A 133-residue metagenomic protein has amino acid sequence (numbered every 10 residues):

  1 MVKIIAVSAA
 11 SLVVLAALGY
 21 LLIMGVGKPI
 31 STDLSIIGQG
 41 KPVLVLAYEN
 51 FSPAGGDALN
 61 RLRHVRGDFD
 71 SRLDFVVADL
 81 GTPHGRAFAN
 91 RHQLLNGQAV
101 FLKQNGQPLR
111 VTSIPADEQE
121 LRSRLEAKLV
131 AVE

Functional and structural regions predicted by a protein language model:
K3-M24: Hydrophobic membrane-insertion alpha-helices, especially the h-region of bacterial N-terminal signal peptides
L22-T32: Aromatic-capped interface at the extracytoplasmic side of an N-terminal signal-anchor transmembrane helix
S31, L59-R66, D74, R86 (+2 more regions): Extracytoplasmic/secreted envelope proteins and their assembly/folding machinery, especially bacterial periplasmic
T32-V65: Local sequence-structure signature of Cys/Sec-based thiol-disulfide redox active-site neighborhoods
A47, S71-H84, P115: Thiol-based oxidoreductase modules, predominantly thioredoxin-like and allied folds used for disulfide exchange
F51-A58, H92-L94, I114, E118 (+1 more regions): Solvent-exposed, acidic/flexible segments
N90-L102: Structural micro-motif
K103-E133: Non-catalytic, surface beta->alpha helical segment in thiol-disulfide oxidoreductase systems
